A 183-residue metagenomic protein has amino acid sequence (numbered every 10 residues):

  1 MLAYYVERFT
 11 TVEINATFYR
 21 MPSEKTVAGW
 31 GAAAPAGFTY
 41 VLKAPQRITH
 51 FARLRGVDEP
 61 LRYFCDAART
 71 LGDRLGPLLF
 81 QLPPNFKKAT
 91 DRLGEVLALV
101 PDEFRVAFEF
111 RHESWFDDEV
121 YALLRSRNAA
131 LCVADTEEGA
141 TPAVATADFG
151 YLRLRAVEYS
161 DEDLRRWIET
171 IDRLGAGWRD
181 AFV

Functional and structural regions predicted by a protein language model:
M1-F182: Residues lining hydrophobic/aromatic ligand-binding pockets adjacent to catalytic sites
